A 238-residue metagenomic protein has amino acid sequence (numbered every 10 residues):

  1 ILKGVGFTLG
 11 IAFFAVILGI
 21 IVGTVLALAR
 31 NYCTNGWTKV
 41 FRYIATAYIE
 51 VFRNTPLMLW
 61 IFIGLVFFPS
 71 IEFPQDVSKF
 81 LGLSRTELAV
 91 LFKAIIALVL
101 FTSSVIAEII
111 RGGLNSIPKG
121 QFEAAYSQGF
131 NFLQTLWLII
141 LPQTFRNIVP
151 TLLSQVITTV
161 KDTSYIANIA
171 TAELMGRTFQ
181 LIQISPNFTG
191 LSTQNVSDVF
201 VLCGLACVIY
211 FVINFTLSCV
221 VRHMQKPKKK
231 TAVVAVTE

Functional and structural regions predicted by a protein language model:
I1-E238: Transmembrane alpha-helices and adjacent helix-loop boundaries
